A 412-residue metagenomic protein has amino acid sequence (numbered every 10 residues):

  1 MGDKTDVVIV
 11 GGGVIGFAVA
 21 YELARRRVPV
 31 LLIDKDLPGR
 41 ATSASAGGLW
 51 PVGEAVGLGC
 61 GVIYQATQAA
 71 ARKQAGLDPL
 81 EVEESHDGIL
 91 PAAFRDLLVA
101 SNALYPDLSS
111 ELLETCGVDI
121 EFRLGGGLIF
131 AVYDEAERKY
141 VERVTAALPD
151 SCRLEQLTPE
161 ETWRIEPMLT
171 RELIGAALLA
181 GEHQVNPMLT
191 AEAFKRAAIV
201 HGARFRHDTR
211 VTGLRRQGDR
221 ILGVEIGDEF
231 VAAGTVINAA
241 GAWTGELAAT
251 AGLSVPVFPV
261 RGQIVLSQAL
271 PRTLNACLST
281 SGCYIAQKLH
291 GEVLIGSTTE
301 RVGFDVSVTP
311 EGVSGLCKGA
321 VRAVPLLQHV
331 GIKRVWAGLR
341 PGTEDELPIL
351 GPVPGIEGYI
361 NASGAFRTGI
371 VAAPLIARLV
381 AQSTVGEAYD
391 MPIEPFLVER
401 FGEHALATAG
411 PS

Functional and structural regions predicted by a protein language model:
T5-L31: N-terminal Rossmann-like FAD-binding beta1-loop-alpha1 element of flavoenzymes
A18-R25, G47-E54, G61-D87, G117-F122 (+4 more regions): Active-site substrate-recognition segment that forms the wall of the catalytic cavity or substrate channel
A24-S45: Glycine-rich FAD pyrophosphate-binding loop
G48-E161, A320-V321: Dinucleotide-binding Rossmann-like beta1-alpha1 core, especially the glycine-rich loop that anchors the ADP
L90-P91, V118-D134, Y140-H201, T298-V302 (+1 more regions): Helix-loop-beta segment of a Rossmann-like dinucleotide-binding subdomain
A176-T235, W243: Helical element adjacent to the flavin cofactor pocket in flavoenzyme catalytic cores
V324-S412: C-terminal catalytic lobe of FAD-dependent flavoproteins
